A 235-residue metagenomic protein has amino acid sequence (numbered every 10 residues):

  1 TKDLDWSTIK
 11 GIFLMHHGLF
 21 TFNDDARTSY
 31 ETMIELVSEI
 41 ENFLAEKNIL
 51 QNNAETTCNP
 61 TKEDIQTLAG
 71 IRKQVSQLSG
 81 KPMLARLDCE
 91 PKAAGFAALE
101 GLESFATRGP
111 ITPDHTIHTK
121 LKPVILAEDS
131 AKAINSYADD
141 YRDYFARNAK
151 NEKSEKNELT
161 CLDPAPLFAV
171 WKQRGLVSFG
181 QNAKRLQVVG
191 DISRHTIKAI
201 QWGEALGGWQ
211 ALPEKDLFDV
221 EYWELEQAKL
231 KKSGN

Functional and structural regions predicted by a protein language model:
K2-I12, D24-G234: Domain-length cofactor-binding catalytic modules of enzymes
H17: Active-site-proximal or metal-binding-adjacent scaffold patches in catalytic folds
T21: Catalytic cores of glycan-processing enzymes that make or break glycosidic bonds
